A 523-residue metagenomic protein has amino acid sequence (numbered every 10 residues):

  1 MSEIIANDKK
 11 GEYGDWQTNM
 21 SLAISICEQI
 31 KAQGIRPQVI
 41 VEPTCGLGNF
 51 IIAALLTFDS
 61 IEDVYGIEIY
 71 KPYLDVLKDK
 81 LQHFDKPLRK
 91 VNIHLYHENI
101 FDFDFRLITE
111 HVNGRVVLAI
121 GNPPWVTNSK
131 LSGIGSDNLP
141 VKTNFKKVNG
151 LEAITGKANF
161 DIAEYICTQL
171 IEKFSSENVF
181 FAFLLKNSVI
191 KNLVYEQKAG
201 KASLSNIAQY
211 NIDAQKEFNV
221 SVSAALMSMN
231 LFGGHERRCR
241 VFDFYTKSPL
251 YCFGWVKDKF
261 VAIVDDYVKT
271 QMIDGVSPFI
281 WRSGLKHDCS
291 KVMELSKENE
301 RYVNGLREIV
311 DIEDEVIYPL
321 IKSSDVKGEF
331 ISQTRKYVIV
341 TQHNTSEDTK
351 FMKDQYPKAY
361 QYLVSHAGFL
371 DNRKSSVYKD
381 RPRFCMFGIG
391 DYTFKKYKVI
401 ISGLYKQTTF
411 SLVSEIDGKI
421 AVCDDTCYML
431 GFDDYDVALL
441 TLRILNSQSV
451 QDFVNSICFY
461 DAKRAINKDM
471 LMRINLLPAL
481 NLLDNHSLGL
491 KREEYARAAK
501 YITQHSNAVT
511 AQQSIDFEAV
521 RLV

Functional and structural regions predicted by a protein language model:
M1-D59, Y65-K80, D104, A163 (+3 more regions): Class I S-adenosyl-L-methionine
I4, G11-E12, W16-C27, T44-L55 (+3 more regions): Signature of N6-adenine DNA methyltransferases within the class I
Y13, K216-N219, S223-I400, I444 (+3 more regions): C-terminal substrate-recognition regions of SAM-dependent nucleic acid methyltransferases
Q38, E62, V117, K398: Conserved acidic residues
L77-K90: Short, conserved SAM-binding/catalytic segment of Class I S-adenosyl-L-methionine-dependent methyltransferases
R89-I100: Conserved SAM-binding strand-loop segment of SAM-dependent methyltransferases
N211, K406-A421, D452-D461: Short, ligand-facing micro-motifs at secondary-structure edges
F410-R443: A short beta-sheet element
